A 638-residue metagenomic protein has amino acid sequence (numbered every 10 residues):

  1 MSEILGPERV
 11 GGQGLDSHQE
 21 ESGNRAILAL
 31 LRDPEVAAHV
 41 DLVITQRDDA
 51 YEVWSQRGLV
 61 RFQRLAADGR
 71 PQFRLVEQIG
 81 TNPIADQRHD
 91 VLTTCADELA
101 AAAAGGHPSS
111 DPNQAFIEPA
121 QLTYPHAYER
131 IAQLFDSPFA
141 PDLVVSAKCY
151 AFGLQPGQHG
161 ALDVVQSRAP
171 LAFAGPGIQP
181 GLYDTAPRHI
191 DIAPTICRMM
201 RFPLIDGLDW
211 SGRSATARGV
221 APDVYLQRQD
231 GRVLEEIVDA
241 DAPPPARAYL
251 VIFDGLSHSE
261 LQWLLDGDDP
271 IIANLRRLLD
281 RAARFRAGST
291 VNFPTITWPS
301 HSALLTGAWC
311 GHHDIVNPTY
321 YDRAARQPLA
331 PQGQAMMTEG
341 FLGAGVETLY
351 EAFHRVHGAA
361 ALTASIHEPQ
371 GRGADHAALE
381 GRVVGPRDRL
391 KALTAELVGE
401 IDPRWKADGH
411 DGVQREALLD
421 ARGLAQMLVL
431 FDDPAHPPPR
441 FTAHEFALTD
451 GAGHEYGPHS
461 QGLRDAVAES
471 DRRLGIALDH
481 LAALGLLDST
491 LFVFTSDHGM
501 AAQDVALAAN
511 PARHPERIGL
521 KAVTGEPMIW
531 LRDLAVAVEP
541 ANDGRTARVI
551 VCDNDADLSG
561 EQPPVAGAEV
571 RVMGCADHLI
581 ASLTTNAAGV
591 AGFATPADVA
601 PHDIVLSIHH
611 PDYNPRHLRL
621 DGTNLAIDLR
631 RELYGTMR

Functional and structural regions predicted by a protein language model:
M1-S2, V144-S146, L171, I192-I196 (+8 more regions): Beta-strand elements within well-structured catalytic alpha/beta cores of enzymes that handle phosphate/sulfate esters
M1-Y150, A246, F253, G267-I272 (+13 more regions): Secreted, luminal/periplasmic, and some membrane-associated catalytic domains that remodel anionic oxygen-ester
E52, G58-Y124, R130, A140-D142 (+4 more regions): His/Asp/Glu-rich, glycine-adjacent segments that coordinate divalent cations and/or stabilize oxyanion chemistry on
D223-R284, D553-D555: Active-site-proximal N-terminal segment of extracellular/periplasmic enzymes that hydrolyze or transfer
D555-R571: Short flexible loop/turn segments that cap and initiate beta-strands
A576-G592: Short, acidic Ser/Thr/Gly-rich low-complexity loop/linker segments typical of extracellular and cell-surface proteins
G592-D603: Short Pro-Gly-centered beta-turn/loop motif in secreted/extracellular proteins
P601-L620: A short, solvent-exposed loop/turn motif at the edges and junctions of modular extracellular/periplasmic domains
